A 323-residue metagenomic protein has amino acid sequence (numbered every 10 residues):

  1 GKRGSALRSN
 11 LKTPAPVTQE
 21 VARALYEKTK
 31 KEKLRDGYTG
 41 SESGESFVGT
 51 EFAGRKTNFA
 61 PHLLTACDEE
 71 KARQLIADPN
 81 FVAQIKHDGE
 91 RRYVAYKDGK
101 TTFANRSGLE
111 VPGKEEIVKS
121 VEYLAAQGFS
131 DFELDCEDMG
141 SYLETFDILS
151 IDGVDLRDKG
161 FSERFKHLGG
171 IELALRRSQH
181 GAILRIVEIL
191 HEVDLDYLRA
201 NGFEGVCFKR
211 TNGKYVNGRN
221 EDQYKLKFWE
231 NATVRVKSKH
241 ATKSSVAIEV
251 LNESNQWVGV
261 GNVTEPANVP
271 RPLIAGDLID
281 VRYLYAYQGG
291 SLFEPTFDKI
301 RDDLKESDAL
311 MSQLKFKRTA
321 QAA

Functional and structural regions predicted by a protein language model:
G1-V48, Y142-L156, G160, S254-A323: Intrinsically disordered, low-complexity regulatory tails
G4-L11, E110-E116, A247: A short, polar/proline- and glycine-enriched secondary-structure boundary/capping micro-motif
L25-E32, G170-A174, N201: Generic, well-ordered alpha-helical scaffold segments in large soluble proteins
D36-S46, D131-C136, R177-E188: Short glycine-rich, low-complexity/disordered patches
E42-V82: Conserved, charged/glycine-enriched, solvent-exposed linker/hinge segments that sit just outside catalytic
A53-F59, E144, S150, I171-L190: TOPRIM metal-binding catalytic domain and adjacent DNA-binding surface shared by DnaG-type primases
T65-G108, R176-D303, A323: Nucleic-acid 5′ end/cap handling module spanning
A72-S178: Covalent nucleotidyltransferase
